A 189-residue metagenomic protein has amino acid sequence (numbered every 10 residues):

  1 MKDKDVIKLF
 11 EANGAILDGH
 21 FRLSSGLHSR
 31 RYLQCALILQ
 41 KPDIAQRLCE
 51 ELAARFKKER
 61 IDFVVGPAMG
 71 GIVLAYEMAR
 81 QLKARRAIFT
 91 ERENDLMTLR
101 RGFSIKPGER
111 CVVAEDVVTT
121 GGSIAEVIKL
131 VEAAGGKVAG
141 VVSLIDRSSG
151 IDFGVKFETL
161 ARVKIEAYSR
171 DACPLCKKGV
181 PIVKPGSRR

Functional and structural regions predicted by a protein language model:
M1-R189: PRPP-associated nucleotide enzymes
